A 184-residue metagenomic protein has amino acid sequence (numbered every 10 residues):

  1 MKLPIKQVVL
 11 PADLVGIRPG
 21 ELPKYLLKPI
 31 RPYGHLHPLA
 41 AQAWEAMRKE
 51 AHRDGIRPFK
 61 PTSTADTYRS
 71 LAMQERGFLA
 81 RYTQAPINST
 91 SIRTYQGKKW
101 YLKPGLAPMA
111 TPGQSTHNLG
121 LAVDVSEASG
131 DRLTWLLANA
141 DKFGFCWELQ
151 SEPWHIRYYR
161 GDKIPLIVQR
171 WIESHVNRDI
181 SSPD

Functional and structural regions predicted by a protein language model:
M1-D184: Cell-envelope/glycan interface and biosynthesis
